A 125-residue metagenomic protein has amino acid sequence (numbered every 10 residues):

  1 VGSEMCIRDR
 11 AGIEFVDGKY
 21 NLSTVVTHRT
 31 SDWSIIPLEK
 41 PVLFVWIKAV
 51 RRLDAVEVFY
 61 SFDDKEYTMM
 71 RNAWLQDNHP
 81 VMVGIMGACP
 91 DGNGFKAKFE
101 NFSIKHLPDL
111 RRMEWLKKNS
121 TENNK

Functional and structural regions predicted by a protein language model:
S3, R8-K125: Extracellular glycan-recognition regions
